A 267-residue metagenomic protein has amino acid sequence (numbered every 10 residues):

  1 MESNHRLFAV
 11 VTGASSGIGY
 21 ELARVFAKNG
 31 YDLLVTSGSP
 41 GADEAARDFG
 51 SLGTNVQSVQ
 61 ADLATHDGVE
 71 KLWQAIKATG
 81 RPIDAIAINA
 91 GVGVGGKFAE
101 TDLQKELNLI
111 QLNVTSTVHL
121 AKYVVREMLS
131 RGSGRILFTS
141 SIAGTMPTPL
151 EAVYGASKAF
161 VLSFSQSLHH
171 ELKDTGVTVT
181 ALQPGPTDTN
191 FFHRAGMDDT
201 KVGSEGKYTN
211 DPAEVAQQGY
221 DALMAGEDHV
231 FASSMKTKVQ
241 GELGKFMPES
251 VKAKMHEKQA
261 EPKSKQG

Functional and structural regions predicted by a protein language model:
S15-S16: Conserved glycine-rich cofactor-binding loop
N29-E44: Conserved glycine-rich Rossmann-like NAD(P)H-binding loop of the short-chain dehydrogenase/reductase
Q60-K71, L103: The beta1-alpha1 cofactor-binding region of Rossmann-like NAD(H)/NADP(H)-dependent oxidoreductases
K97-A99, K105-I110: Substrate-binding pocket helix/loop in short-chain dehydrogenase/reductase
A121, S157: Active-site helix of classical SDR
S141: Residue(s) in the substrate-gating loop at a strand-loop-helix junction that position the organic substrate next
E171-M235, K245: SDR active-site lid
